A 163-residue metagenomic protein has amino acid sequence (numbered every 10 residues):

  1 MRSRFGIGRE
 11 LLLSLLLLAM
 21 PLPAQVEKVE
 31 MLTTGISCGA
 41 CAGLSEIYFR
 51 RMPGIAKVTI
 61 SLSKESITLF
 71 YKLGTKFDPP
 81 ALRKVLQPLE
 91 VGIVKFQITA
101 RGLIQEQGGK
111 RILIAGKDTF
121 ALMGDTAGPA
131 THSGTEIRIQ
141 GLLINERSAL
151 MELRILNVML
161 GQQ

Functional and structural regions predicted by a protein language model:
R9-A19: Bacterial N-terminal signal peptides
I36-I47: Conserved redox-active cysteine motifs that mediate thiol-disulfide chemistry, especially di-cysteine Cys-X(1-2)-Cys
S45-S61: Short acidic amphipathic segments
S45-Y48, P79-L89: Short amphipathic alpha-helices in soluble, non-transmembrane regions that often serve as interface/regulatory elements
K95-G108, G141: Structural detector for short beta-strands of small beta-barrel domains
D118-A130: Beta-strand/loop nucleic-acid-binding surfaces
A127-Q140: Short nucleic-acid-contacting surface segments enriched for D/E, G, S/T with interspersed K/R
R147-Q163: OB-fold/S1-family single-stranded nucleic acid-binding modules
